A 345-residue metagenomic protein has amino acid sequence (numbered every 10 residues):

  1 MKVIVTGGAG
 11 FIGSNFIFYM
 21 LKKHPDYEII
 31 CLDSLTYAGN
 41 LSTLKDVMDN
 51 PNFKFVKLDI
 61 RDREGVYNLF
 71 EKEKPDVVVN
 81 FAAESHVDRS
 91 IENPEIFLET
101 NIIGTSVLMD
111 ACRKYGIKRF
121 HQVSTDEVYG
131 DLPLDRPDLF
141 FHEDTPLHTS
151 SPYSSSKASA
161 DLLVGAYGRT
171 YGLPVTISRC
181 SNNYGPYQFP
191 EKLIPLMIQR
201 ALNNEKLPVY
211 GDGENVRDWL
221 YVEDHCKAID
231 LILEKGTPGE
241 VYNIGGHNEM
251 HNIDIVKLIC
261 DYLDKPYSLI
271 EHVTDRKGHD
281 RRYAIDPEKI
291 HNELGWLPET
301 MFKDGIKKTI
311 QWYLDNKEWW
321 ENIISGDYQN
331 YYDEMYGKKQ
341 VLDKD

Functional and structural regions predicted by a protein language model:
M1-N183, Y262, K308, Y313-N316 (+1 more regions): N-terminal Rossmann-like NAD(P)+-binding domain of SDR-like oxidoreductases, especially those catalyzing
I12, A38-G39, E64, Q188 (+2 more regions): Residues that form or flank phosphate/diphosphate-binding pockets in enzymes that use nucleotide phosphates
Y19, I29, T36, L58 (+2 more regions): C-terminal substrate-binding subdomain of Rossmann-fold SDR/epimerase-dehydratase oxidoreductases
L41-L44, L132-D135, Q188-E191, I255-V256 (+1 more regions): Short aromatic-enriched loop/helix-cap "lid" or pocket-rim segments at secondary-structure transitions that line
S42, E64, I103-S106, S159-L162 (+6 more regions): Active-site phosphate/pyrophosphate-handling residues
C112, L132, S150, L193 (+2 more regions): Helix-centric, low-specificity signal for extended rod-like, repetitive segments
P137, T149-S156, P186, P190 (+2 more regions): The catalytic Tyr-centered alpha-helix of NAD(P)H-dependent dehydrogenases
